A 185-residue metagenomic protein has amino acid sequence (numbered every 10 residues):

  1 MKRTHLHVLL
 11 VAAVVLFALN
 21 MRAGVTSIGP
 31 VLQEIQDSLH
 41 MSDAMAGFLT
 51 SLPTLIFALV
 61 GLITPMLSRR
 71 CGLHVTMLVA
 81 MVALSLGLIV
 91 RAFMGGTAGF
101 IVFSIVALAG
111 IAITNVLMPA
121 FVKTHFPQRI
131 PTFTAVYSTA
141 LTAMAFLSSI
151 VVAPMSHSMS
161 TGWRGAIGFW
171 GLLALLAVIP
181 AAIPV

Functional and structural regions predicted by a protein language model:
L9-D43, G61-T64: Extracytoplasmic
T26, T54-L62, A145-F146: Residue-level signature of mid-helix packing/kink "hotspots" within the transmembrane helices of 12-pass Major
S42-T50, T134: Juxtamembrane helix-start elements in MFS-like secondary transporters
F48-F57, L141: Transmembrane alpha-helical segments of major facilitator superfamily
L59-A98: Conserved MFS/SLC helix-loop-helix module at the cytosolic interface between two early adjacent transmembrane helices
G87-R91, A107, A181: MFS-fold secondary transporters
G99, Q128-R129, V136-P184: Helix-loop-helix hairpin linking two adjacent transmembrane segments in secondary transporters
F103-T139: Cytoplasmic helix-loop-helix junction between adjacent transmembrane helices in 12-TM secondary transporters
